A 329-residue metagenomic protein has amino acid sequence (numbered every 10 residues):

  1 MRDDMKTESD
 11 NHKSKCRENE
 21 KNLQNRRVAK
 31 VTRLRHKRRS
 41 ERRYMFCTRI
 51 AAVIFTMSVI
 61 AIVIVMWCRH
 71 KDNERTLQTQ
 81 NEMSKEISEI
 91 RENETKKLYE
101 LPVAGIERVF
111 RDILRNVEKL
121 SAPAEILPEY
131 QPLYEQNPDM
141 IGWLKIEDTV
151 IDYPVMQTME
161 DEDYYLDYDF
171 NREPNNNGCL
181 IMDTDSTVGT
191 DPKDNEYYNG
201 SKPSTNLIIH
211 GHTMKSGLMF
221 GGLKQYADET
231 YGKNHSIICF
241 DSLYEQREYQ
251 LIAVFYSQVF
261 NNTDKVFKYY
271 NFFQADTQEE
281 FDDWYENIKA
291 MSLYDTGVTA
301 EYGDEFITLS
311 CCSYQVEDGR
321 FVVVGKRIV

Functional and structural regions predicted by a protein language model:
M1-M45: N-terminal Lys/Arg-rich, disordered targeting/topogenic segments
C16, L23-T32, M45-H70: Mixed-charge, low-complexity intrinsically disordered regions
F55-V329: Solvent-exposed, non-transmembrane regions of membrane-associated and secreted proteins
